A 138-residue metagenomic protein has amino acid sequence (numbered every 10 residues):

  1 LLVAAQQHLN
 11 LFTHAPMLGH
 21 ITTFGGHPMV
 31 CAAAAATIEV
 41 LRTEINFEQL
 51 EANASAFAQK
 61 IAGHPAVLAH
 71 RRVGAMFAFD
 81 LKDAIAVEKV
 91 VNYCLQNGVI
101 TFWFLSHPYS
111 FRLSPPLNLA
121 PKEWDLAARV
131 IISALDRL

Functional and structural regions predicted by a protein language model:
L1-L138: Conserved N-terminal phosphate-binding loop of PLP-dependent enzymes in the Aspartate aminotransferase
